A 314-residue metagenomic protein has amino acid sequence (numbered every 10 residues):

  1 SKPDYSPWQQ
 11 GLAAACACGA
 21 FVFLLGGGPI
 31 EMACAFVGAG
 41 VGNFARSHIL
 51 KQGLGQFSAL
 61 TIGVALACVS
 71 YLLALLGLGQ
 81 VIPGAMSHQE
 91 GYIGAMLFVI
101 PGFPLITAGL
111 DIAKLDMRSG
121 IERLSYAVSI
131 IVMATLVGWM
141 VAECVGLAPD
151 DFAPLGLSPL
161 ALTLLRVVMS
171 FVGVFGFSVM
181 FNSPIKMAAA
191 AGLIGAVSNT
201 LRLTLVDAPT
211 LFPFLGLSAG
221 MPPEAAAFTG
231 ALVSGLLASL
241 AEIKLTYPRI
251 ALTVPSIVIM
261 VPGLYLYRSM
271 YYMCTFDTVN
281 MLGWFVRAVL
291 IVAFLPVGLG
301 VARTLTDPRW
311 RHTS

Functional and structural regions predicted by a protein language model:
S1, L147-T163, M180, D207-G216: Helix-loop-helix hairpins and the membrane-proximal interhelical loops of multi-pass alpha-helical transport proteins
D4-T107, M180-F181, I185: Core alpha-helical transmembrane segments of integral membrane proteins
Q9-V22, C34-G38, V64-C68, I130-G138 (+4 more regions): Hydrophobic alpha-helical membrane segments, chiefly transmembrane helices and signal peptide h-regions, characterized
A14-A15, F23, A35-K51, G55 (+3 more regions): Conserved mixed alpha/beta catalytic, RNA-binding, or beta-rich assembly cores of soluble enzyme, regulatory
C18, G42, R46, Y71 (+11 more regions): Alpha-helical transmembrane segments of polytopic integral membrane proteins, especially the permease/helical cores
I62, G91-A95, I106, S119-F175: Core mid-bundle transmembrane helix pairs that form the ion/substrate translocation pathway in diverse multi-pass
L76-Q80, M140-D150, A208, R268-C274: Membrane-helix interface motif
G91-M96, T107-I131, A161-L165, M187-A190 (+1 more regions): C-terminal transmembrane helix-loop-helix hairpin of multi-pass membrane proteins
